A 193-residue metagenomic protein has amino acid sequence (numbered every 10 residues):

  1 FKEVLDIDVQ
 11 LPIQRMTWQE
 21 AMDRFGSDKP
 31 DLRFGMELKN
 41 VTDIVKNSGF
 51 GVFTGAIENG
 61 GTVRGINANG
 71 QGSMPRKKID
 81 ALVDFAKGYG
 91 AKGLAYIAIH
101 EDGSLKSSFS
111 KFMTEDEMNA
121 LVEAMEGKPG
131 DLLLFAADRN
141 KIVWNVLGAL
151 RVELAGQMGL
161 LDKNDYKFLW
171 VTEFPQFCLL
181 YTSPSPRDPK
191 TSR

Functional and structural regions predicted by a protein language model:
D6-R15, G93-Y96, L160-F168: Flexible, glycine/charged-enriched surface loops at secondary-structure junctions
P12-R24, E37-D43, A98-S104, K167-P175: A glycine-rich phosphate-binding loop feature that marks nucleotide/adenosyl-phosphate handling sites
R24-F25, K29-G70: Polar, glycine-rich mid-to-C-terminal structural blocks that act as macromolecule-binding/assembly scaffolds
K46-S48, A149-L180: Long, charge-dense accessory insertions within large macromolecular proteins
I79-G103: Long hydrophobic segments that form regular secondary structure
Y96, H100, K106-R151, A155 (+1 more regions): Segments forming glycine/polar-rich beta-alpha architectures that bind adenosine-containing cofactors
Y181-D188: Conserved small/polar residues in nucleotide/adenosyl-binding loops
